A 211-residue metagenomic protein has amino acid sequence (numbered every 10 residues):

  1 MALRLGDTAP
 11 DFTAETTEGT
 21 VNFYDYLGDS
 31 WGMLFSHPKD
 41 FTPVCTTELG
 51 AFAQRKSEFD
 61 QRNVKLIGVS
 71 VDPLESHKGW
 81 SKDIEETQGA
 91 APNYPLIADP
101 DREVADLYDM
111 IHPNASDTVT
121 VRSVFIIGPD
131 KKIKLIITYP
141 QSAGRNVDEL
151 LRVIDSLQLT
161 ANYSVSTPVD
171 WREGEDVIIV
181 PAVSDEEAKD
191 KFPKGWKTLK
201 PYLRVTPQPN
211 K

Functional and structural regions predicted by a protein language model:
M1-K211: Chalcogenol-based redox active-site neighborhoods
